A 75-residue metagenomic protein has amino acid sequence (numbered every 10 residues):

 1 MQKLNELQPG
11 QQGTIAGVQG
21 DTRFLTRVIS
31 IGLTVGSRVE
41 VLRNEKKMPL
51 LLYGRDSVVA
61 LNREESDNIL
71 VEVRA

Functional and structural regions predicted by a protein language model:
K3, R27-I29: Short, conserved secondary-structure segments in the cores of folded domains
E6, G17, V41-R43, V73: A residue-level detector for short acidic-glycine micro-motifs
Q11-F24: Short, structured beta-strand/loop micro-motifs enriched in basic residues and often containing a Trp
R23-R27, S37: Short alpha-helix capping/helix-loop boundary micro-motifs
N44-A75: C-terminal structural segments of small proteins and small subunits
